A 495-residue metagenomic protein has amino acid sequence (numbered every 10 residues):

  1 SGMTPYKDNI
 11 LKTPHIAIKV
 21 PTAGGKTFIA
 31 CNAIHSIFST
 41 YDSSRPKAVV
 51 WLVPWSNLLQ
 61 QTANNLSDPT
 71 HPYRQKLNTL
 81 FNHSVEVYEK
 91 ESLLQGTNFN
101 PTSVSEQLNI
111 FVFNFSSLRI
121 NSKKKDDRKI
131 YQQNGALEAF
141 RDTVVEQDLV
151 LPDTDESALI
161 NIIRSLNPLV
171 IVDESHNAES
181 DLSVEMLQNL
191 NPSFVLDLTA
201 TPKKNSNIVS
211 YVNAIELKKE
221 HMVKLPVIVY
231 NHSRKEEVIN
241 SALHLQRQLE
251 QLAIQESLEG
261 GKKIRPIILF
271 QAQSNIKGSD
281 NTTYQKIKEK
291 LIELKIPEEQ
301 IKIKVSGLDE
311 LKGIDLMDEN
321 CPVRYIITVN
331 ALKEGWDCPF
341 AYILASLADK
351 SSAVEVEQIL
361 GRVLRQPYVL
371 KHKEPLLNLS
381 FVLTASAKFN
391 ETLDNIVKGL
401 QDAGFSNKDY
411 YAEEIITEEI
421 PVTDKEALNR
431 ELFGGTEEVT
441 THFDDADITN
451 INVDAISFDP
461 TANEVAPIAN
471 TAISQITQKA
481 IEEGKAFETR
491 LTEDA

Functional and structural regions predicted by a protein language model:
S1-K19: Conserved pre-motif I regulatory segment
K19, A33-Q60: Conserved SF1/SF2 helicase motif Ia
T22: The conserved Walker
K26-T27: Conserved lysine of the Walker
S39-T40, Q60-N64, T70-K90, T97-N100 (+8 more regions): Helicase-associated low-complexity regulatory tails and linkers flanking the ATPase motor
D173-E174: Walker B catalytic acidic pair
I326-I343, G361-V363: SF2 helicase motor core recognition
